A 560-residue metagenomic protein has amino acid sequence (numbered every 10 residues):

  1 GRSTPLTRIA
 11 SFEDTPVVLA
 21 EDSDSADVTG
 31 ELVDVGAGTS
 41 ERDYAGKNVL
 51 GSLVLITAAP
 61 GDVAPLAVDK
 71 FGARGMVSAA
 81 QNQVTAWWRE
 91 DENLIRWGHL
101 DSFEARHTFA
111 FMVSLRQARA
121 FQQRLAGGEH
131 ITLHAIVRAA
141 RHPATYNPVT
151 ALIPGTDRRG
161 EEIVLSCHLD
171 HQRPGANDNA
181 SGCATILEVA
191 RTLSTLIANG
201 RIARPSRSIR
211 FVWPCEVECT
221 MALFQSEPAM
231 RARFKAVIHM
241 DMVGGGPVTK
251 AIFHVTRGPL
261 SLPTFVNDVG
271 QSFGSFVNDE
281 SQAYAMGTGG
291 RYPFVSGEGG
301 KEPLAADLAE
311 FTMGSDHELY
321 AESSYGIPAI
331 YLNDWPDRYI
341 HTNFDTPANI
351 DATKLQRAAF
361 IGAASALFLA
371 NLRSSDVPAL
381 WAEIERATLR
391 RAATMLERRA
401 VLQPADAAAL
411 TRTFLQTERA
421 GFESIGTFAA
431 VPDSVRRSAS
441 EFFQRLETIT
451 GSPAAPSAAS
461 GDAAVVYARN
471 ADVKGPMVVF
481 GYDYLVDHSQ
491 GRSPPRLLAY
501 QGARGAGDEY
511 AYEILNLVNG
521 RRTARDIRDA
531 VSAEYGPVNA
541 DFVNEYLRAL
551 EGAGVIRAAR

Functional and structural regions predicted by a protein language model:
G1-L53: Noncatalytic luminal/extracellular "stalk/propeptide" segments of secretory-pathway proteins
G1-R8, S78-R96: Protein/peptide-recognition domains central to ubiquitin and immune signaling
I9, A110, A118-R119, R158-G160 (+6 more regions): Metal-dependent peptidase/peptidase-like ectodomains
L19-S23, D34, L53-A59, V63-P65 (+6 more regions): Second-shell loop/turn segments in exported
L32-D34, L53-T57, G75-A79, F109-M112 (+7 more regions): Structural recognition of the beta-strand scaffold that forms the well-ordered cores of secreted hydrolase catalytic
A58, V149-A151, L165-M221, G362 (+1 more regions): Alpha-helical metal-binding/catalytic segments enriched in His/Glu/Asp
D351-T427: Charged, amphipathic alpha-helical linkers/stalks
A506-R560: Long, charge-rich, low-complexity alpha-helical segments
